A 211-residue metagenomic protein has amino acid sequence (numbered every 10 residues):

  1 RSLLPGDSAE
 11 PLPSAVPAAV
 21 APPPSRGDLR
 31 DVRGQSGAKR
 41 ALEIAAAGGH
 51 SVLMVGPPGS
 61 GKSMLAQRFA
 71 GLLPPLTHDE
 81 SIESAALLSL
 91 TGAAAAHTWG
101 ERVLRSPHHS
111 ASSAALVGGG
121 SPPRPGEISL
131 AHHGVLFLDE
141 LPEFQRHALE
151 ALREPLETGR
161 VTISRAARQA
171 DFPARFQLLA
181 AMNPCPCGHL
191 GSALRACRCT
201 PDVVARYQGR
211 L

Functional and structural regions predicted by a protein language model:
R1-V16: Interdomain "pre-motor" coupling segment immediately N-terminal to P-loop NTPase/helicase cores
L12-A41: Pre-Walker A segment
R30-L211: Conserved ASCE/P-loop NTPase catalytic core
